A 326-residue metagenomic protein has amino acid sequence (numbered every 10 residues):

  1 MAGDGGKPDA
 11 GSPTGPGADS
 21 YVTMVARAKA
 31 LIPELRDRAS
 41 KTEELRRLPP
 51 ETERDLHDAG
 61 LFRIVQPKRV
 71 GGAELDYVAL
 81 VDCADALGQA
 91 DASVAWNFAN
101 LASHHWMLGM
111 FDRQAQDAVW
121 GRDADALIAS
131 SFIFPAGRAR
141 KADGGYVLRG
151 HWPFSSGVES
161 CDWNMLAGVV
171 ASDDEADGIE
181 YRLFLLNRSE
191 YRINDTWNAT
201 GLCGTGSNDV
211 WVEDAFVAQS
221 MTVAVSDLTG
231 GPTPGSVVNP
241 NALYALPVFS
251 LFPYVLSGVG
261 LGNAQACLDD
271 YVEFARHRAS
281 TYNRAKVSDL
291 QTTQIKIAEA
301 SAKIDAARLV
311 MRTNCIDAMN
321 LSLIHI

Functional and structural regions predicted by a protein language model:
M1-A26, A30: Basic/polar N-terminal segments that are highly enriched at the extreme N-terminus, encompassing both cleavable
S20-T23, R27, E44-L48, G201-G204 (+2 more regions): Short, contiguous, pocket-lining structural segments that sit at or immediately flank catalytic/ligand-binding sites
L31-A39: N-terminal capping segment at the start of a domain
L48-D58, R63-C161, E175-A176: Glycine-rich flavin
H151-Y191, D195-T196, G206: DPxDG-like acidic metal-binding loop motif
D209-I304: Glycine-rich beta->alpha junctions and the first turn(s) of the following alpha-helix
I324-I326: Conserved small/polar residues in nucleotide/adenosyl-binding loops
